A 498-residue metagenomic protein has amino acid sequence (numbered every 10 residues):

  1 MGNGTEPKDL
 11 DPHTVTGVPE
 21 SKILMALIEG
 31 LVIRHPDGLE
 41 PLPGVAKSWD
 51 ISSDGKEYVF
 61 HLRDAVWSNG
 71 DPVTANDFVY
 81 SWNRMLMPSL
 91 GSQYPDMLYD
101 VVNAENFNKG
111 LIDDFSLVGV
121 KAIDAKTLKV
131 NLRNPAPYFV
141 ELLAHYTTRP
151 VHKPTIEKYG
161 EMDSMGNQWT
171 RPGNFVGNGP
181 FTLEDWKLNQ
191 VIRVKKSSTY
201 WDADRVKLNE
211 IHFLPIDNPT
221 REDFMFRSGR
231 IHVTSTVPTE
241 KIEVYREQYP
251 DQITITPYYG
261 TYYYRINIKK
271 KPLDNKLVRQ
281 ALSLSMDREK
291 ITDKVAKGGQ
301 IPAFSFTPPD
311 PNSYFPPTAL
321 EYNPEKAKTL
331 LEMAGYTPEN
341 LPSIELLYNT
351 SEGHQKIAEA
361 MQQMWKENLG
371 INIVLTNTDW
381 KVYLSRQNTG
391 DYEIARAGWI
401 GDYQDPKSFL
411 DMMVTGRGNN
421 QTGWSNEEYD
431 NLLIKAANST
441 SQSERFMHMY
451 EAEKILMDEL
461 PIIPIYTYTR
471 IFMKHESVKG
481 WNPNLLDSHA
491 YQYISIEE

Functional and structural regions predicted by a protein language model:
G2-S53, N174-G177: N-terminal lobe/hinge region of extracytoplasmic solute-binding protein
H35-P36, N131-V206, E210, E325 (+1 more regions): Gly/Pro-rich hinge or "lid" segments in bacterial periplasmic/extracellular proteins
K47-M97, K129, P272: Aromatic- and charge-enriched surface segment that lines or borders ligand/interaction sites
L90-E157: Surface-exposed binding/hinge segments that line and control ligand-binding clefts or catalytic entry sites
N167-P172, S198-V244: Ligand-site clamp/hinge motif
K195-K196, D274-Q363, E367, G423-E428 (+2 more regions): Append "and occasionally in soluble cytosolic enzymes with long acidic Gly/Pro-rich linkers
G353, E367, I371-N388, S408-E476 (+1 more regions): Extracytoplasmic/peripheral linker and loop segments enriched in polar/acidic and small residues with frequent Thr/Pro
F472-E498: Long beta-strand-rich cores associated with HINT superfamily self-processing modules
